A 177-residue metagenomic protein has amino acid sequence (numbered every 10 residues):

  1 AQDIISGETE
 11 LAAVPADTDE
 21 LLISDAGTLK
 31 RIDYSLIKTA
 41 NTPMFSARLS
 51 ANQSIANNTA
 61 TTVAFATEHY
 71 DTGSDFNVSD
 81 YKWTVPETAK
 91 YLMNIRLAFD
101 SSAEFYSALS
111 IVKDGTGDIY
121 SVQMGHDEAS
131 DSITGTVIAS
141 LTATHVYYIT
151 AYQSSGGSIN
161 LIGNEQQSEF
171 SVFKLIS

Functional and structural regions predicted by a protein language model:
A1-Q2, L21-I23, D33, A47 (+1 more regions): Enriched but not universal
A1-V14: Extracellular/surface-exposed low-complexity repeats and stalk/linker segments enriched in Gly/Pro and small polar
L11-A12, K30, S74: Parallel beta-helix/beta-solenoid repeats that form elongated, surface-exposed shafts/blades used for receptor binding
P15, D19-D25: Short hydrophobic/aromatic-rich beta-strand motifs
I23-A40: Short, surface-exposed terminal/edge motifs of secreted or surface/virion proteins that either
T39-S177: Extracellular jelly-roll beta-sandwich "head" domains, especially the C-terminal globular C1q domain
